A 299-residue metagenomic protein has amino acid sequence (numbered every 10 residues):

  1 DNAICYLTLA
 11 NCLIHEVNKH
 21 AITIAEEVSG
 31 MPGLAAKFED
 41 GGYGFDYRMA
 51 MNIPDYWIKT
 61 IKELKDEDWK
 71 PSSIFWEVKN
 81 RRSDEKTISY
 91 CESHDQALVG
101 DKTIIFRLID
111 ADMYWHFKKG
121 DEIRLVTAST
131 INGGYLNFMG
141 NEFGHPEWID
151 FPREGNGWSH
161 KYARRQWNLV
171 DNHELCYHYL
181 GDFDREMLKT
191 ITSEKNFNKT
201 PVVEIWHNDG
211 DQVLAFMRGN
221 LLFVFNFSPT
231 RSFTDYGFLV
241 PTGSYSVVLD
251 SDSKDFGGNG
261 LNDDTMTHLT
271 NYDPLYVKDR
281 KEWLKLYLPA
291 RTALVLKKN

Functional and structural regions predicted by a protein language model:
D1-A163, T192-G237, L249-D250: Conserved alpha/beta catalytic core and glycan-binding cleft of carbohydrate-active enzymes
H15, L188, T192, T292-K297: A short, amphipathic alpha-helical segment
S72, E85, K119, E174-D182 (+1 more regions): Generic alpha-helical secondary structure signal
R107-K119, N168-H178, R280-K285: Active-site rim elements
Y162, M187, G237-N271: C-terminal accessory region downstream of the catalytic core in glycan-modifying enzymes
Q166-W167, N172-E194: Catalytic cores of secreted or luminal carbohydrate-active enzymes
G219, D264-N299: C-terminal beta-strand-rich structural cap/linker in extracellular carbohydrate-active enzymes
